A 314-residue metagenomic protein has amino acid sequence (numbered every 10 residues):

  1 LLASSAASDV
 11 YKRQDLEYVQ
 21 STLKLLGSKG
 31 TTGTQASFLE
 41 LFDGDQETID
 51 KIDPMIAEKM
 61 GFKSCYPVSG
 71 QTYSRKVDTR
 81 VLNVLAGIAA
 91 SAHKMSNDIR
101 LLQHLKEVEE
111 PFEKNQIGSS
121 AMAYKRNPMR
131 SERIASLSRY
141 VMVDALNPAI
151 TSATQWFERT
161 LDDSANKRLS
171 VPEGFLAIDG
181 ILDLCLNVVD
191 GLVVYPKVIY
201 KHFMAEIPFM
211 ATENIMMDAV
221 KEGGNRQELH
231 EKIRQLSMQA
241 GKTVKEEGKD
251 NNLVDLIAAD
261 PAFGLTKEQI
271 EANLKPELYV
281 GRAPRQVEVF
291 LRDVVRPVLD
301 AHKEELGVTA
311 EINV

Functional and structural regions predicted by a protein language model:
L1-A7, Y11: Single conserved hydrophobic/aromatic residue that forms the stacking wall/gate of nucleotide- or nucleobase-binding
S8, T34-S37, V77-G87, R130 (+1 more regions): Alpha-helical scaffold segments that form or flank carboxylate-/histidine-based iron centers
K12-D15, I99: C-terminal or internal capping secondary-structure element at the end of a domain, subdomain, or sheet
Q20-D45: FAD-binding core of FAD-dependent oxidoreductases, characterized by glycine-rich FAD pyrophosphate-binding loops
L39, D43, C65-S69, Y200 (+2 more regions): A structural signal for small-residue-enriched, beta-sheet-centric alpha/beta enzyme cores and oligomeric scaffold folds
T48-A145: Acidic, glycine-rich loop-and-beta core segments that form the ion-binding/anion-interacting portion of active sites
K106-E107, M122-V314: Glycine-rich cofactor/substrate-binding loops
